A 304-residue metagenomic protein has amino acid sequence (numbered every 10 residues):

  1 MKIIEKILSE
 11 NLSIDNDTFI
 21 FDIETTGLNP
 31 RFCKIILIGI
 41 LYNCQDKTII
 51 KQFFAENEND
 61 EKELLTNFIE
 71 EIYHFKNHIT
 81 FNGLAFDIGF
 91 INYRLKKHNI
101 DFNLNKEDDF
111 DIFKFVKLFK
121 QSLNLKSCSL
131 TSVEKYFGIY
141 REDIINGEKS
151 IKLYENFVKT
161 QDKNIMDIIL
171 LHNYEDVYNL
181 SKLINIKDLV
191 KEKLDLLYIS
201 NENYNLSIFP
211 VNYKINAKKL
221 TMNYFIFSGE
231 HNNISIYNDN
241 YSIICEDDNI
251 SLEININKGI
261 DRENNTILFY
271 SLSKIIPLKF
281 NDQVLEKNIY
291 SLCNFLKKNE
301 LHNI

Functional and structural regions predicted by a protein language model:
M1-F21, T26-C33, N43-I304: DEDD superfamily 3′-5′ metal-dependent exonuclease/proofreading module
I38-I40: Short beta-strand scaffold segments in enzyme catalytic cores
